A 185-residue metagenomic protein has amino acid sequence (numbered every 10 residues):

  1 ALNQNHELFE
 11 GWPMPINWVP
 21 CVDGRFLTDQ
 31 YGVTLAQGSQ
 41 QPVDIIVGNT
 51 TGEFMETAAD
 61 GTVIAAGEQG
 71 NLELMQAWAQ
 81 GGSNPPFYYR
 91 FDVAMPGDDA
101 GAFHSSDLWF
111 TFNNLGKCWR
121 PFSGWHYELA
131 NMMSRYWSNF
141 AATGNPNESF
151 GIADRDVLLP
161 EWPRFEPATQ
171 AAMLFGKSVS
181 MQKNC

Functional and structural regions predicted by a protein language model:
A1-Q76: Substrate-access "cap/lid" subdomains that shape and gate the entrance to catalytic or ligand-binding pockets
L72, Q76-C185: Mobile gating loops/cap/lid regions near enzyme active sites that modulate substrate access
